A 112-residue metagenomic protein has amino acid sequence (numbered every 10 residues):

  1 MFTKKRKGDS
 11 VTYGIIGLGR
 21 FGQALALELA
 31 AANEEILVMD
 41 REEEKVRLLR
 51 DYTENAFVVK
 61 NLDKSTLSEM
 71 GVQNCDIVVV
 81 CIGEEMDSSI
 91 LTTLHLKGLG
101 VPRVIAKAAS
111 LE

Functional and structural regions predicted by a protein language model:
M1-E112: Cytosolic regulatory regions of ion transport systems
